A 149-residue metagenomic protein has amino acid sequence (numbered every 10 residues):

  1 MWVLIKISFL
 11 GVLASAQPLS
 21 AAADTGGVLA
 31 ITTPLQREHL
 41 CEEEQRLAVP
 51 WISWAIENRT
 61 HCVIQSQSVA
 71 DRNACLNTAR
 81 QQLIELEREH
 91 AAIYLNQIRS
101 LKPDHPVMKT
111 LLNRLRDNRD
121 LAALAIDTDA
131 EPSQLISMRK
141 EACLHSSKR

Functional and structural regions predicted by a protein language model:
L4-A16: Bacterial N-terminal signal peptides
A22-C75: Immediate post-signal-peptide N-terminus of mature secreted/exported proteins
V49, W54, N73-A74, E87-A91 (+2 more regions): Short terminal (N- or C-terminal) low-complexity/amphipathic segments
R72-Q82, S137: Short, charged, amphipathic alpha-helical segments
Q81-S100, D120-P132: Amphipathic alpha-helical coiled-coil segments
I93-P106, L111, L115: Long, charged amphipathic alpha-helices with heptad-repeat/coiled-coil character
S133-R149: Short, low-complexity, Pro/Ser/Thr/Gly-rich segments in the mature regions of secreted, periplasmic
